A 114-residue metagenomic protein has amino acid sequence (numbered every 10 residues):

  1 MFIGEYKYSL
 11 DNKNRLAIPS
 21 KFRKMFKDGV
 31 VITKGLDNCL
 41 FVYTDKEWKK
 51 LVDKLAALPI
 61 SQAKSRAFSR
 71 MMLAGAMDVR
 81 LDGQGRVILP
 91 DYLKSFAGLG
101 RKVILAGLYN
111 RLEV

Functional and structural regions predicted by a protein language model:
M1-Y8, N12, K21-V79, G83 (+1 more regions): Flexible "stalk/tail and boundary" regions
